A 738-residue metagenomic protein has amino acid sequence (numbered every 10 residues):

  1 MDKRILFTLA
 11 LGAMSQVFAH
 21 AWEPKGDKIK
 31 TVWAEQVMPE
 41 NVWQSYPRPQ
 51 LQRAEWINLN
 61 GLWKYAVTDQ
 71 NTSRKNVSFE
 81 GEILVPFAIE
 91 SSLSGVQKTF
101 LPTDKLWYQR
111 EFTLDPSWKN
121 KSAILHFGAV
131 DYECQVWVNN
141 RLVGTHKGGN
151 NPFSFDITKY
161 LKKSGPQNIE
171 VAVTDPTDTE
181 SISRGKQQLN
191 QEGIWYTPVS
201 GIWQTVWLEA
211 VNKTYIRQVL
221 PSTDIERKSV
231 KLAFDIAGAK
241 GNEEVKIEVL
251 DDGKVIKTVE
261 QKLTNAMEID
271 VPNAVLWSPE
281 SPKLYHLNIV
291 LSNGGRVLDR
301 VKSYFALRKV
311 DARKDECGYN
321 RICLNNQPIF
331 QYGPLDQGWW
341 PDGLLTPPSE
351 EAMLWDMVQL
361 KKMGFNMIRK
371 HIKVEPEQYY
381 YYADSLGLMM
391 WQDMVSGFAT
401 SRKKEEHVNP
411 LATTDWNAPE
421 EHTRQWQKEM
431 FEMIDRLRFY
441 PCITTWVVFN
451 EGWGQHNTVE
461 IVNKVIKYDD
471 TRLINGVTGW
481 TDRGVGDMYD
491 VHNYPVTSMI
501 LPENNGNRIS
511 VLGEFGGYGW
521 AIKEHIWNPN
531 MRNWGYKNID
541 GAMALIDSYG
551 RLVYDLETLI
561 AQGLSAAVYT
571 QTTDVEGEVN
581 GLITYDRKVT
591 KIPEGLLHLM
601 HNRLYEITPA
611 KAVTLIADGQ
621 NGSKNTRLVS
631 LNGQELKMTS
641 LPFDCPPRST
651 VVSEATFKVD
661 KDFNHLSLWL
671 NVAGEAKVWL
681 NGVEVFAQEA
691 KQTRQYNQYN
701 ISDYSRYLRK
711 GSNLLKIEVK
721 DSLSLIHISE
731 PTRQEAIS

Functional and structural regions predicted by a protein language model:
M1-W22: Bacterial Sec-dependent N-terminal signal peptides
H20-G95, N168, A172, P176-S181 (+10 more regions): Accessory carbohydrate-binding/adhesion or oligomerization-edge regions at the termini of glycan-active proteins
W22-V67, E82-S117, S122, H126-V130 (+5 more regions): Non-catalytic, glycine-rich low-complexity segments
P47, L51-S73, V130, T197-G201 (+5 more regions): Substrate-binding clefts and catalytic carboxylate motifs of secreted carbohydrate-active enzymes
K64-T68, K98-T99, T103-Y215, A239 (+6 more regions): Accessory beta-strand-rich segments of carbohydrate-active enzymes
I89-V138, G144-K147, S181, E209-L220 (+9 more regions): Active-site-adjacent substrate/metal-binding segments within catalytic domains of carbohydrate-active enzymes
V138, S229-Q261: Beta-strand-rich binding/interaction modules
G454-Y468, T478-N505, W520, T572-K588: Substrate-binding cleft/loops of secretory-pathway carbohydrate-active enzymes
